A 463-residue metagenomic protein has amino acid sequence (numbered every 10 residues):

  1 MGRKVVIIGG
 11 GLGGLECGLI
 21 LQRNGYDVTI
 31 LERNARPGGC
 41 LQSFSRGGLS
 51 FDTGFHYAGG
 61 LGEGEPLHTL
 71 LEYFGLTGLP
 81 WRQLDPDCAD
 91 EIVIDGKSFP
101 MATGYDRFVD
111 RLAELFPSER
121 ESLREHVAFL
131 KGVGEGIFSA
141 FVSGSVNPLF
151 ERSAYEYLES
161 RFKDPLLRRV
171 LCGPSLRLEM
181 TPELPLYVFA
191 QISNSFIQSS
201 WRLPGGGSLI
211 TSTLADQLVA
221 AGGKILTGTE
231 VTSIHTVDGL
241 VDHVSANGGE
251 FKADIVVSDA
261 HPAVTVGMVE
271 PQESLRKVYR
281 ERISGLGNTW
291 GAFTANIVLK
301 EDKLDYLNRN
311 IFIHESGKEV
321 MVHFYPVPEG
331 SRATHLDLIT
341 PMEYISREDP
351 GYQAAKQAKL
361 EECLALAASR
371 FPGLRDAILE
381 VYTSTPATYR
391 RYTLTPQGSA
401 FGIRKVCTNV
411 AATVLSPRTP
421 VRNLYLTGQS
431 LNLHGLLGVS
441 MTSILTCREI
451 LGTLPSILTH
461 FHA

Functional and structural regions predicted by a protein language model:
R3-S122: N-terminal glycine-rich phosphate/pyrophosphate-binding loop and immediately adjacent elements
G62, V146-A154, S195-D216, G351-A355: Short beta-strand to alpha-helix junction loop
D95-L186: Rossmann-like flavin
L166-L178, G373-L433: A glycine-rich dinucleotide-binding beta-alpha-beta segment and adjacent secondary-structure elements that constitute
Q191-V241: Helical element adjacent to the flavin cofactor pocket in flavoenzyme catalytic cores
R202, T232-R332: Mid-domain catalytic core of redox enzymes that form a hydrophobic substrate pocket/lid adjacent to a catalytic redox
K300-Y389: C-terminal segments that line or cap access tunnels to active or ligand-binding sites in enzymes and enzyme-associated
Q429-L451: A conserved FAD-binding loop/helix module that cradles the flavin
